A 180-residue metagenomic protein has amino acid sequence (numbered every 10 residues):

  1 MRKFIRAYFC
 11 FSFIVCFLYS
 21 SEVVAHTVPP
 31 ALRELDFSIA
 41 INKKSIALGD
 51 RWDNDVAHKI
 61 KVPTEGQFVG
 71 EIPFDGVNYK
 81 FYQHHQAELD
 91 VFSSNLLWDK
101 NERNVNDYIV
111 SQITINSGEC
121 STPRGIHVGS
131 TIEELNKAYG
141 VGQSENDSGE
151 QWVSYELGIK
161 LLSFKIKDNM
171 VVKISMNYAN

Functional and structural regions predicted by a protein language model:
M1-F9: Bacterial N-terminal signal peptides that target proteins for export
Y8-F17: Gram-negative bacterial Sec-dependent N-terminal signal peptides
V23-D53: N-terminal low-complexity, Pro/Thr/Ser-rich intrinsically disordered segments that act as propeptides or flexible
I41-I46, G118-I126: Second-shell loop/turn segments in exported
W52-V105, R124-M170, M176-A179: A cross-family detector of function-defining hotspots
